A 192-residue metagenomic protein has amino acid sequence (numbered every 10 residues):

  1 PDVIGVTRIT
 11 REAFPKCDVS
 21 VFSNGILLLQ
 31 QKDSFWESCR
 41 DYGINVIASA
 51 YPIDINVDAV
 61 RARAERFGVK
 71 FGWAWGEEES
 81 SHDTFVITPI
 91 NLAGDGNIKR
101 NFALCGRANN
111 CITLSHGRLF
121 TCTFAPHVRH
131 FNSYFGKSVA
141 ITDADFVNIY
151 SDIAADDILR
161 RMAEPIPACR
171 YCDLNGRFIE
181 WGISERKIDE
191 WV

Functional and structural regions predicted by a protein language model:
P1-L104: Conserved glycine-rich "GG(E/T)P / GGGxP" loop and the immediately following alpha-helix in the radical SAM core
P89-V192: Accessory C-terminal segments flanking Radical SAM cores
